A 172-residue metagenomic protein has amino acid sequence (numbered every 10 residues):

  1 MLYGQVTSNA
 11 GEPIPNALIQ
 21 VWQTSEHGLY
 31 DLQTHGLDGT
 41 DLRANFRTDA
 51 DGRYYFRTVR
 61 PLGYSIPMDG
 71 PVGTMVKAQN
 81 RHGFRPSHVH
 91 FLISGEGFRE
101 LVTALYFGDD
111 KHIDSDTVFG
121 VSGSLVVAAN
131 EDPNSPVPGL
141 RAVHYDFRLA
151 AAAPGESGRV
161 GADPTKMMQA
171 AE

Functional and structural regions predicted by a protein language model:
M1-E172: Beta-strand-dominated extracellular/periplasmic modules and repeats in secreted or surface-exposed proteins
